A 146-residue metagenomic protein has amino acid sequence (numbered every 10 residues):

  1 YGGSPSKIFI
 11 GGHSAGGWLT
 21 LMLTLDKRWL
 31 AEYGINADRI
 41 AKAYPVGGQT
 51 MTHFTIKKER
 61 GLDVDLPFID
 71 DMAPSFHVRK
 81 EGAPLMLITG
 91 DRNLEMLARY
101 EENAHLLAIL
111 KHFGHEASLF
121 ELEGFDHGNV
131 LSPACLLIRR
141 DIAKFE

Functional and structural regions predicted by a protein language model:
Y1-K58: Primarily recognizes the serine-hydrolase "nucleophile elbow" in alpha/beta-hydrolase and SGNH/GDSL folds
G2, G34, F76-H77, K111: A general structural signal for stabilizing positions within well-ordered secondary structure
F9, Y44, M86-I88, F120: Hydrophobic/aromatic beta-strand patches that form the interior of the parallel beta-sheet core in alpha/beta enzyme
S14, D91-N93, E123-F125: Residue-level signal for short, function-critical loop segments
I40-H77, A83: Mobile cap/lid helix-loop segments that gate and shape the active-site cleft of serine hydrolases
M86-M96: Conserved strand-to-loop "acid loop" that flanks and positions the catalytic carboxylate
I88, Y100, A104-L107, K111-E146: C-terminal catalytic histidine-bearing segment of alpha/beta-hydrolase fold enzymes
